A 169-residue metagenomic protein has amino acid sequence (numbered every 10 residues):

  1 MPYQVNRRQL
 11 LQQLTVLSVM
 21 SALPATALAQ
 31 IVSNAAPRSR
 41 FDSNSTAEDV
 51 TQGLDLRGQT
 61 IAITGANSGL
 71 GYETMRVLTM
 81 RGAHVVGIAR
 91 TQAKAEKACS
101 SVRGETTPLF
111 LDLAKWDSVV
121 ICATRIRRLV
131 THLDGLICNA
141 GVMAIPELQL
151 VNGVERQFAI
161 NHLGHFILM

Functional and structural regions predicted by a protein language model:
M1-N6, Q30-S33, A140: N-terminal secretory signal peptides
P2-S18: N-terminal secretory signal peptides and thylakoid transit peptides that target proteins across membranes
Y3, S39-M169: Rossmann-fold NAD(P)H-dependent dehydrogenase/reductase core
L17, P24-A25, L133: Short, polar/charged, Gly/Pro-enriched helix-capping and turn/loop motifs at alpha-helix termini and inter-helix linkers
V19-M20, R128: A generic secondary-structure boundary signal that marks alpha-helix termini
A22-F41: N-terminal membrane-anchoring alpha-helices
